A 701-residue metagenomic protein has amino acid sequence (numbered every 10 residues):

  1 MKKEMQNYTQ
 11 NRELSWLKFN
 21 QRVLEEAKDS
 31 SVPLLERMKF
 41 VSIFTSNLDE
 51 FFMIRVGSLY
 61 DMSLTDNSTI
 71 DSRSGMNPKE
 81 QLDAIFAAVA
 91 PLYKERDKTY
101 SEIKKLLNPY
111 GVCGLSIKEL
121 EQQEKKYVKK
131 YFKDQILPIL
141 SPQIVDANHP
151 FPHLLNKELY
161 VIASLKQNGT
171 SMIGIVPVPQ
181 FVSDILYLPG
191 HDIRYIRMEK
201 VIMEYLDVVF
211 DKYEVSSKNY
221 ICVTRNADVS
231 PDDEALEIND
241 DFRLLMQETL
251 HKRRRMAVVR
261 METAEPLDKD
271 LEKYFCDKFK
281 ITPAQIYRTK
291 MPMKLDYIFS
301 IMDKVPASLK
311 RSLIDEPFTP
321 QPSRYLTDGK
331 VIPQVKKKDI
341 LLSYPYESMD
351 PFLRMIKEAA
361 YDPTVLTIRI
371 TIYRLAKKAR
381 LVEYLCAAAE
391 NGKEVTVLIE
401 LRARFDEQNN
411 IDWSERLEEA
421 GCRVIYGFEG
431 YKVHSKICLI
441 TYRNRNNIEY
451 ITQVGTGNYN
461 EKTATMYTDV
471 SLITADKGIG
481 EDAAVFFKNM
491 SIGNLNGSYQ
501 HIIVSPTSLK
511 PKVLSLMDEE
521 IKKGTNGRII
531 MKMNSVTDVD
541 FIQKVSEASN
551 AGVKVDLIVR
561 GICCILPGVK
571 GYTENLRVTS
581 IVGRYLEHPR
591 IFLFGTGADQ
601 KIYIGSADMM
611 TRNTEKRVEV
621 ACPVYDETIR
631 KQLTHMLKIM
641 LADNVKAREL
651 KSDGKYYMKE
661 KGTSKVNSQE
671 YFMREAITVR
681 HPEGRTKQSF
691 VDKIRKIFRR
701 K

Functional and structural regions predicted by a protein language model:
M1-G527, E547-A551, C563-K701: N-terminal localization/anchoring segments of enzymes in phospholipid and broader phosphate metabolism
I530: Short glycine-rich phosphate-binding loop at a beta-alpha junction
K554-I558: Hydrophobic alpha/beta core scaffold segments
